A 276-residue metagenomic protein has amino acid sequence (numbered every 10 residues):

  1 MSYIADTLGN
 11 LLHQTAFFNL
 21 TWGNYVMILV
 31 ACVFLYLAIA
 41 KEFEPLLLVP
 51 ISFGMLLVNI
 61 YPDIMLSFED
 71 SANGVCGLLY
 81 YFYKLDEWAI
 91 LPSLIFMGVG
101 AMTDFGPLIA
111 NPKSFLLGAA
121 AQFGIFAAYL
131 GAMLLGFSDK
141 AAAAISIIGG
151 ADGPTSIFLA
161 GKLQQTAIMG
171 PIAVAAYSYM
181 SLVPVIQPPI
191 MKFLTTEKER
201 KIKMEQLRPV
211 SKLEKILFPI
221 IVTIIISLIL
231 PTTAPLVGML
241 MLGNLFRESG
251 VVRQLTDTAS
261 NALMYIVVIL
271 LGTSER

Functional and structural regions predicted by a protein language model:
M1-G74: N-terminal alpha-helical transmembrane segments of multi-pass membrane transport and channel/translocase proteins
M1-N19, Y25, V75, P189-F218 (+1 more regions): Intrinsically disordered, low-complexity non-transmembrane regions of multi-pass membrane transporters
A40-L48, S67, Y81-F82, M102-L117 (+1 more regions): Interfacial helix-loop-helix linkers and transmembrane-helix boundary segments in multi-pass membrane proteins
L85-I109, G243-F246, M264-R276: Hydrophobic transmembrane alpha-helices of secondary-active transporters and Na+-translocating membrane complexes
W88-A89, F96-M102, L117-A127, G131 (+2 more regions): Alpha-helical membrane segments and immediately flanking helix-loop junctions that form or couple to the substrate/ion
F105-P107, S156, S181-E205, T233-Q254: Juxtamembrane interface elements at the cytosolic ends of transmembrane helices in multi-pass membrane proteins
A167-V185: Alpha-helical transmembrane segments
T223-R276: Transmembrane helical segments that form the transport core of multi-pass membrane transport proteins
